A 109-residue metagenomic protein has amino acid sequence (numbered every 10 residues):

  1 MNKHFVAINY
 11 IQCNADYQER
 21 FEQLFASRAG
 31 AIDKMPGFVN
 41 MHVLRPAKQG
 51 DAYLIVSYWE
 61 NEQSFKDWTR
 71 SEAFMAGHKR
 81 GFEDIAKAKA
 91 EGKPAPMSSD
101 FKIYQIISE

Functional and structural regions predicted by a protein language model:
M1-N2, E109: Basic/polar N-terminal segments that are highly enriched at the extreme N-terminus, encompassing both cleavable
F5-I11, H42-A73, K102: Short, well-ordered beta-strand segments in beta-rich or mixed alpha/beta enzyme and ligand-binding folds
Y17-N40, G81: Short amphipathic alpha-helical segments
E19, Q63-F65, E109: Residue-level signal for secondary-structure boundary sites
A31, V43-R45, A90-G92: Short, flexible, glycine/charge-rich loop motifs used to bind or transfer phosphoryl groups or to couple energy/partner
M35-V39, E60-S99: An amphipathic, aromatic/His-enriched active-site/gating alpha helix that lines ligand/cofactor pockets
D100-E109: Acidic/histidine-enriched, glycine/proline-rich intrinsically disordered or flexible terminal extensions
